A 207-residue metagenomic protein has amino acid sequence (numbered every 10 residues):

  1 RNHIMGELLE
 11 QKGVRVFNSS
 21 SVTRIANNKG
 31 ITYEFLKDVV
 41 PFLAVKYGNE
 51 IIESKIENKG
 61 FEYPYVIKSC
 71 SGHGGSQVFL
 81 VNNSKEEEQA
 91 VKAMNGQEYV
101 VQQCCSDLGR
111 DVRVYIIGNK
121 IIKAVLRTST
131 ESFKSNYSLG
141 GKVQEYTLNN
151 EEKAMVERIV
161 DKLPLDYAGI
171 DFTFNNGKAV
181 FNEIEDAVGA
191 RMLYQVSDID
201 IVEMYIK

Functional and structural regions predicted by a protein language model:
R1-Y47: Conserved N-proximal alpha/beta basic substrate-recognition cap immediately N-terminal to, or forming the N-lobe
Y33-D38, F61, S84-K85, G118-N119 (+1 more regions): Short, hinge-like loop/turn segments at secondary-structure boundaries
F42-Y65: Rossmann-like NAD(P)H-binding beta-loop-alpha module
E62-S84: Conserved anion/nucleotide-ligand pocket segment
Y65, V100, I122-K123, A168 (+1 more regions): Protein kinase-like catalytic core scaffold
V66, T173-F174: Conserved protein-kinase catalytic-loop segment immediately C-terminal to the catalytic Asp of the HRD motif
S76-L163: Phosphate-binding site of ATP-dependent enzymes
D161, L165, F174-K207: C-terminal active-site "lid" helix and adjoining low-complexity regulatory extension at the edge of ATP-using catalytic
